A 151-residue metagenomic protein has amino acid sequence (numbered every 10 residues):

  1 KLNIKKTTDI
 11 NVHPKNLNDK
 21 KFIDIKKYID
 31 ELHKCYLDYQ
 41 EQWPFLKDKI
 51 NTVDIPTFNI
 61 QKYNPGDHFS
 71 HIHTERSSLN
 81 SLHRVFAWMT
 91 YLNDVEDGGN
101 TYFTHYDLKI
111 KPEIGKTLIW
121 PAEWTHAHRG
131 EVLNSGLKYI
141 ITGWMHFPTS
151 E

Functional and structural regions predicted by a protein language model:
K1-T117, T125-E151: Fe(II)/2-oxoglutarate oxygenase catalytic core
